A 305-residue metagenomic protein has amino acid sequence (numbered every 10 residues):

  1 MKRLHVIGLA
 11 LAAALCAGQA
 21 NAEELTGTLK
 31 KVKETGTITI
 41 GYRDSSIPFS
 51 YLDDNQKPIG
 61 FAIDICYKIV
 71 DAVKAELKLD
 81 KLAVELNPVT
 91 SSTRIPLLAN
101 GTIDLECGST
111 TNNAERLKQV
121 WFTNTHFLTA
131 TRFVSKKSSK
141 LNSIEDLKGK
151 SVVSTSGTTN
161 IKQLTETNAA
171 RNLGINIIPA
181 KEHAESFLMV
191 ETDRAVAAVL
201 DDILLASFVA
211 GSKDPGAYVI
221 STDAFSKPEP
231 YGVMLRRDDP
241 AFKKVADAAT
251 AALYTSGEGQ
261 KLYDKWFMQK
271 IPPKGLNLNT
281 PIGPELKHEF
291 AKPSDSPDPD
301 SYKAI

Functional and structural regions predicted by a protein language model:
A22-L105: Extracytoplasmic small-molecule ligand-binding "clamshell" domains of the periplasmic binding protein/Venus flytrap
A22-N55, K140-K150, L286-I305: Immediate post-signal peptide segment of exported/extracytoplasmic ligand-binding proteins
E23, T159-I177, G216-Y218, T250-I305: Ligand-binding clefts/hinges and TM-proximal coupling segments of bilobed small-molecule sensing domains
E23, Y67-A72, E145, K150-S151 (+4 more regions): Extended ligand-binding regions for polar small-molecule ligands
T39, D44-P48, P58-A75, T111 (+2 more regions): Bilobed "Venus flytrap"/periplasmic-binding protein-like clamshell domains and structurally analogous long
D44, F127-S135, A210-T250, Q269-K292 (+1 more regions): Periplasmic-binding protein-like
Y67, L79-D146, K287-P297: Acidic, polar ligand-binding/catalytic clefts
T93, C107-K118, K162-N168, L188-T192 (+2 more regions): A ligand-binding cleft/hinge motif common to bilobed small-molecule-binding domains
